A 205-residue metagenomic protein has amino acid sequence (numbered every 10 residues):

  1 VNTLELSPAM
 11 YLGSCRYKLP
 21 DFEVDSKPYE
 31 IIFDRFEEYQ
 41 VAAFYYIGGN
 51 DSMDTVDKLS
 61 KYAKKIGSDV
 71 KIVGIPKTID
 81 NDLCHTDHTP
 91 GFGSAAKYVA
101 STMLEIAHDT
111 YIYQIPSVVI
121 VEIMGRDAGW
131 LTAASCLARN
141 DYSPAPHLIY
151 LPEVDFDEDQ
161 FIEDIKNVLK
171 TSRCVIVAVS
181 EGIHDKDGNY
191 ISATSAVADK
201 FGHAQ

Functional and structural regions predicted by a protein language model:
V1-A42, D51, P90-F92, K97 (+1 more regions): Glycine-rich oxoanion-binding loops at beta->alpha junctions
E5-K18, K77-D87, Q114-S117, T194-S195: Gly-rich Lys/Arg/Thr-decorated short loops/hinges at beta-loop-alpha junctions or inter-strand turns that position
Y17, G49-D51, T78, G182-H184: Short glycine-rich anion-binding loops that position phosphate/pyrophosphate groups of nucleotides and phosphorylated
D21, S52-T55, I79-C84, D127-L131: Short, well-ordered, mixed-charge alpha-helical segments that flank or form enzyme active sites
F36-E37, D69-I72: Signature of multi-pass transmembrane helix bundles
Y46-G48, V56-I66, V73, T89-Q205: Accessory alpha-helical/coil subdomains and C-terminal extensions that flank or cap enzyme catalytic cores
